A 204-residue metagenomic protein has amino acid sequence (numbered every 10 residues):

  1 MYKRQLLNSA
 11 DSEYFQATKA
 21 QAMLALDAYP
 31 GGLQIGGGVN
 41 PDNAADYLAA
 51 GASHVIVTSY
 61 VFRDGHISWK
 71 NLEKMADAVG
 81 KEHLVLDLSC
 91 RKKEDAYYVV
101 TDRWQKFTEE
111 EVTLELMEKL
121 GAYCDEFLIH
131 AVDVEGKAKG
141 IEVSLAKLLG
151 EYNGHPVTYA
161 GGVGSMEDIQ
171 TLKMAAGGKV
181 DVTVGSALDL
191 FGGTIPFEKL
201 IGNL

Functional and structural regions predicted by a protein language model:
M1-Y2: Short, small-residue-biased leader/transition segments that mark boundaries at the very start of proteins
Q5-A10, H83, D87: Conserved N-terminal subdomain of the carbohydrate kinase-like
L6, G37-V39, S59, L88-C90 (+3 more regions): A cross-domain feature marking catalytic cores of carbohydrate-active enzymes and several ubiquitous metabolic/repair
S9-F15, D42, F62-D64, E94 (+3 more regions): Short, small-residue-enriched loops and turns at beta-alpha junctions that line or gate enzyme active sites
F15-M23, S68-E73, E109-L114, K139-K147 (+1 more regions): Charged helix-capping and loop-helix junction motifs
Q21-H54, V143-V182, E198-L200: Catalytic cores of alpha/beta
L48-V134: Conserved anion-binding
I67-A78, I169-L204: C-terminal helical cap(s) of enzyme catalytic domains, especially alpha/beta-barrels
